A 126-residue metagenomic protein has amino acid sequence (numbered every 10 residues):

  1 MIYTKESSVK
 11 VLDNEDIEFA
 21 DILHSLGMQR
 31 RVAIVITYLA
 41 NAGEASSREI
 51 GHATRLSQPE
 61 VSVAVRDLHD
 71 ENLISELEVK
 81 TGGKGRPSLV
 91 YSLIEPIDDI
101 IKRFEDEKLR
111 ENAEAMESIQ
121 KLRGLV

Functional and structural regions predicted by a protein language model:
M1-L26, G82: N-terminal leader segment of winged-helix/HTH proteins
D21-R31, S46, V79-I101: Short, cationic-aromatic polyanion-contact patches
A33-T37: Pre-recognition alpha-helix immediately N-terminal to the DNA-recognition helix within helix-turn-helix or winged-helix
E49-A53, L68: A short acidic, leucine-rich amphipathic alpha-helix
P59-E60: Key DNA-contact positions within bacterial/archaeal DNA-binding proteins
N72-L73: Glycine-centered, phosphate/nucleic-acid-interacting loop/turn motifs that mediate DNA/RNA or nucleotide
E95-V126: Amphipathic alpha-helical dimerization/coiled-coil segments that flank or bridge DNA-binding/regulatory modules
